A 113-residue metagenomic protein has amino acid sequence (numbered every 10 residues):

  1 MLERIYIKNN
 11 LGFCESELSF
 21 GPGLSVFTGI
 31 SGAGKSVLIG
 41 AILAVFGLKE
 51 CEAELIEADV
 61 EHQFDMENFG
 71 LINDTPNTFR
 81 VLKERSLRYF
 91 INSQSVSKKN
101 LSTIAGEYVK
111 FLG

Functional and structural regions predicted by a protein language model:
M1-T75: Extreme N-terminal "head/tail" segments of very large remodeling/mechanoenzyme assemblies
S25, F69-G113: Extended, charged alpha-helical "arm/stalk" segments used for dimerization and assembly in large NTPase-driven machines
